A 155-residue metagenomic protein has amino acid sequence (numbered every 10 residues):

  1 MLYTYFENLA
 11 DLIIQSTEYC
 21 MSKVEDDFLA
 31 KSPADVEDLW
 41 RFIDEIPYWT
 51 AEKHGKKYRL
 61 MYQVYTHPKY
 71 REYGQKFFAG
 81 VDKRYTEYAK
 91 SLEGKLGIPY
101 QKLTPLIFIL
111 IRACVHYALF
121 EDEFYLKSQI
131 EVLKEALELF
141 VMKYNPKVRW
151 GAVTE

Functional and structural regions predicted by a protein language model:
M1-D11, Q15: Helix-turn-helix
D11, Q15, D26-G55, I107 (+2 more regions): Hydrophobic alpha-helical connector segments
I13-S16, C20, V24, F28 (+4 more regions): Hydrophobic recognition helices of helix-based DNA-binding modules
E25, K69-G97, Q101-P105, E131: Amphipathic alpha-helical packing segments from all-alpha helical-bundle domains
W40, D44, D82, T86 (+1 more regions): Hydrophobic core segments within long, regular secondary-structure runs in both alpha- and beta-rich folds
E45-E87: Short secondary-structure transition hinges
I98-F120, S128-L139: Hydrophobic alpha-helical segments that form the core of small-molecule binding pockets and/or dimer interfaces
P146-E155: C-terminal effector-binding regulatory domain of bacterial HTH transcription factors
